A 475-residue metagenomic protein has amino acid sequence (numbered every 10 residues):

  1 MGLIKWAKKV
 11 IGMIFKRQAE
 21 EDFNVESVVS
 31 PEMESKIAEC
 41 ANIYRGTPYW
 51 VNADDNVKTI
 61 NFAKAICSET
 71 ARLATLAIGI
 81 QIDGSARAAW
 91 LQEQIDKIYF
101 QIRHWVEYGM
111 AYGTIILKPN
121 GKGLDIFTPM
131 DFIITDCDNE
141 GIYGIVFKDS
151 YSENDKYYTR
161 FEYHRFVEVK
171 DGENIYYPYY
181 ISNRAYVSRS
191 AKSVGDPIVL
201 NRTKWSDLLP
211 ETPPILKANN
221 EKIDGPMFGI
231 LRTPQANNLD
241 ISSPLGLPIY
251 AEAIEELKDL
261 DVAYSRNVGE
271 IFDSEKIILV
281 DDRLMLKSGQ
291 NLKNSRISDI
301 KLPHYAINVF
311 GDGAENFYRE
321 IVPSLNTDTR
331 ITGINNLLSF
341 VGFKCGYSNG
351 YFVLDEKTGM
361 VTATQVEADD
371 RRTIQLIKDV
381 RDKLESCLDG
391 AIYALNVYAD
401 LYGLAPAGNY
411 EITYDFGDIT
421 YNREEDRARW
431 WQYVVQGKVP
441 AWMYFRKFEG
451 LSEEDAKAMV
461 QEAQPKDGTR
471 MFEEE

Functional and structural regions predicted by a protein language model:
M1-Y143, F147-S152, E475: Extended, helix-rich architectural segments
D22, E26-S30, L284-L302, M360 (+2 more regions): Charge-rich, acidic-biased intrinsically disordered regions
K36-I37, I331, G350-L354, E424 (+2 more regions): Extended hydrophobic-aromatic, low-complexity segments
I98-G113, L117, N267-K276, D281 (+1 more regions): C-terminal amphipathic alpha-helical
I116-G246: Extended, regular secondary-structure scaffolds
L208-A368, I419: Extended, charged amphipathic alpha-helical segments
R330-I334, N422-E425, Y433-P440: Short acidic alpha-helix initiation/capping motifs at coil-to-helix transition points, especially at protein N-termini
W430-E475: Activation/maturation switch segments at domain boundaries
